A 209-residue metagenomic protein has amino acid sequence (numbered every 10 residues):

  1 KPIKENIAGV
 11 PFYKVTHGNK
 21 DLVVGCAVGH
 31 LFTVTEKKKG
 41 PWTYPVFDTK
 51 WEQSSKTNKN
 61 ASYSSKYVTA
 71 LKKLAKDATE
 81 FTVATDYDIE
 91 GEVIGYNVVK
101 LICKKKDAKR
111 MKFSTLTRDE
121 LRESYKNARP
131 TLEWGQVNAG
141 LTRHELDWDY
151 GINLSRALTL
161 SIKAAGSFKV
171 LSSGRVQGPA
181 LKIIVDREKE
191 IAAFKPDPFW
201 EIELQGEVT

Functional and structural regions predicted by a protein language model:
K1-I152, L158, T209: Intrinsically disordered, low-complexity regulatory segments
R143, D147-T209: Prokaryote-biased recognition of long, low-complexity C-terminal linker/tail segments that are poorly structured
